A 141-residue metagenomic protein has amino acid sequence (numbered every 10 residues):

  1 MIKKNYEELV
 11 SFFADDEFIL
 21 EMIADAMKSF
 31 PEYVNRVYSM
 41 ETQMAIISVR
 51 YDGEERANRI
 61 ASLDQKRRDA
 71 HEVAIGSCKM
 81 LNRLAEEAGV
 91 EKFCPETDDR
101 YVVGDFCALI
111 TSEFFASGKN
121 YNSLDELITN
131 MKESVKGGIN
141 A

Functional and structural regions predicted by a protein language model:
M1, D25, L63, A116 (+2 more regions): Short, low-complexity interaction segments enriched in Ser/Thr/Pro/Gly
M1-E8, T129-A141: Short intrinsically disordered terminal tails
E8-L9, A26, V102, I110: N-terminal leader/targeting signatures
L9-E32: Short, charge/polar-rich alpha-helical segments
V10-S11, T111-S112, A141: N-terminal leader/targeting segments
A14, E86, F114, T129-K132: Intrinsic disorder/low-complexity segments in short proteins, especially the signal peptide and propeptide regions
N35-L124: Acidic, low-complexity, intrinsically disordered interaction modules
